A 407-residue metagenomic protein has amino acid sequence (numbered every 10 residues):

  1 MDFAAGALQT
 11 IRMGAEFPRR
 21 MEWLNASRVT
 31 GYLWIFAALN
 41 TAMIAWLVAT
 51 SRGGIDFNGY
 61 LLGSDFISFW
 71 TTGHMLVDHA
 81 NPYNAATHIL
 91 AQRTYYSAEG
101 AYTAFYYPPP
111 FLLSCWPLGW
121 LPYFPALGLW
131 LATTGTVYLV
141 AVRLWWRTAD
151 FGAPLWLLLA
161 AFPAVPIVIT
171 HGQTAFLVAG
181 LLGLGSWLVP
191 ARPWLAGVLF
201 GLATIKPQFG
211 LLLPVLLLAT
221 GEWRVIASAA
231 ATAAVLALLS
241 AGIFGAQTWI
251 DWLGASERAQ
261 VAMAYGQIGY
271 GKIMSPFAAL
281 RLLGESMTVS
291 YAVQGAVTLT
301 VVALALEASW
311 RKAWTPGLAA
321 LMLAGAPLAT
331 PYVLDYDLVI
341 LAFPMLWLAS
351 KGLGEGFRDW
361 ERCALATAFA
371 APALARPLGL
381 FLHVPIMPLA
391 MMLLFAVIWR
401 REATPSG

Functional and structural regions predicted by a protein language model:
D2-L195, L217-A342, L346-K351: Primarily membrane-embedded glycan-assembly and transfer machineries that use lipid-linked glycans
N25, T170, A203, Y291 (+3 more regions): Short alpha-helical segments used as structural interaction elements across diverse proteins
A101, W156, F200, P207 (+5 more regions): Residue-level detector of alpha-helical transmembrane segments in integral membrane proteins
Y106, L112-L113, L118, L159-A160 (+6 more regions): Hydrophobic alpha-helical transmembrane segments of integral membrane proteins, especially lipid-exposed positions
W194-L218, M322-A329, F369-A373: Membrane-interface alpha helices of multi-pass inner-membrane proteins
I205-Q208, V235-S240, E361: Membrane-embedded alpha-helical segments of transport systems, primarily multispan ion/solute transporters
S350-G407: Aromatic-enriched
